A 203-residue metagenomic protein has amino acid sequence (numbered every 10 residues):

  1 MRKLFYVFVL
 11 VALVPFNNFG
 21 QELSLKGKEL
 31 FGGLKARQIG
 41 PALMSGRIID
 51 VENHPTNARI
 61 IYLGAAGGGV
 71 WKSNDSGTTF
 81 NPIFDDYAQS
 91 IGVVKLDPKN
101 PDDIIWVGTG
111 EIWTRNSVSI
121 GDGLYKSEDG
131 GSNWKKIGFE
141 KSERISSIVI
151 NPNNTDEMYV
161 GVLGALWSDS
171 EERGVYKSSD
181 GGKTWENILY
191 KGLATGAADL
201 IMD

Functional and structural regions predicted by a protein language model:
M1-L23: Bacterial Sec-dependent N-terminal signal peptides
Q21-D203: Beta-propeller blade termini and top-face loops
